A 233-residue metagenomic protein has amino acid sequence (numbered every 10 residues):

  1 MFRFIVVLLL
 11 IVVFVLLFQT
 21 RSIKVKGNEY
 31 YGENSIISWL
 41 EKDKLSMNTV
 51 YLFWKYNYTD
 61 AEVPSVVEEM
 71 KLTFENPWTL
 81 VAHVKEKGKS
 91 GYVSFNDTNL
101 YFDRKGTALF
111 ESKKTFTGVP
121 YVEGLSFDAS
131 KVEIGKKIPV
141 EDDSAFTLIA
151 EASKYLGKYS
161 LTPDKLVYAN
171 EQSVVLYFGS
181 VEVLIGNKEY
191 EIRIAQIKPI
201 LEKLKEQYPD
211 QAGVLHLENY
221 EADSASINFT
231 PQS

Functional and structural regions predicted by a protein language model:
F2-F18: Hydrophobic membrane-insertion alpha-helices, especially the h-region of bacterial N-terminal signal peptides
L17, S22-Y31, T49-K105, T147-A150: Periplasmic polypeptide-binding modules associated with outer-membrane biogenesis and secretion
T20, S65, E75-T79, F95-N99 (+6 more regions): Extracytoplasmic
K24-K26, E69-T73, T79-K85, L100-F102 (+6 more regions): Soluble periplasmic/extracytoplasmic beta-strand elements of cell-envelope proteins
G27-S65, V122-S144, E191, K205-Q207: Periplasmic/extracytosolic POTRA-like scaffold domains at the N-termini of outer-membrane and outer-envelope
N28-Y30, E75-P77, K85-K89, R104-T107 (+7 more regions): Solvent-exposed coil/turn segments that connect beta secondary-structure elements in extracytoplasmic/periplasmic
E86-L161: Extracytoplasmic segments of membrane-associated envelope/inner-membrane machinery
G186-S233: Extracytoplasmic/luminal low-complexity segments enriched in Pro/Gly and acidic/polar residues that act as flexible
